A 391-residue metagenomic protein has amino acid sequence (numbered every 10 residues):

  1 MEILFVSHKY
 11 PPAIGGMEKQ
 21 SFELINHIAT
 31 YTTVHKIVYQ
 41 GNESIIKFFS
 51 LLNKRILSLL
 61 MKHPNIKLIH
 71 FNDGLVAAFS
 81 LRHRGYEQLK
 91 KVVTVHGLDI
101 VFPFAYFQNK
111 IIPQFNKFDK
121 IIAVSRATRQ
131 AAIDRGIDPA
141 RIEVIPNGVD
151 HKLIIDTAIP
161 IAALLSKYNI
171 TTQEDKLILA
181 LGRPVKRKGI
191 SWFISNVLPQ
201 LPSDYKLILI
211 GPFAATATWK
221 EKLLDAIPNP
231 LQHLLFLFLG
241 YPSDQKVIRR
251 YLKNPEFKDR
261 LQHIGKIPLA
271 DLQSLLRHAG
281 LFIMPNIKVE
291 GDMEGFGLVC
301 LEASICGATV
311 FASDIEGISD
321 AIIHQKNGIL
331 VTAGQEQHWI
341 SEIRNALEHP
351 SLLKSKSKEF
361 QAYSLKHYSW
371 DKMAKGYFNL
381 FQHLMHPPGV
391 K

Functional and structural regions predicted by a protein language model:
L4-V6, I122, T171-K188, I194-Q200 (+1 more regions): Conserved donor-binding/catalytic core segment of Leloir-type glycosyltransferases
F71-A77, V95: Short His-centered aromatic/hydrophobic patch
A127, G148: Carbohydrate-associated surface elements
G211, K220-A270: Nucleotide-activated donor-binding/catalytic signature segment of Leloir-type glycosyltransferases, i.e., the conserved
R260, R277-D292, A308-T309: Acidic donor-binding loop of glycosyltransferase active sites
C300-A312, I322: Short hydrophobic beta-strand element within catalytic cores of glycosyltransferases and related nucleotide-activated
H324-Q325, I329-E336, N345-S351: Conserved acidic donor-binding segment of nucleotide-sugar-dependent glycosyltransferases
N345, L352-H367, G376-N379, H383: A short, well-ordered alpha-helix in the C-terminal region of glycosyltransferases
